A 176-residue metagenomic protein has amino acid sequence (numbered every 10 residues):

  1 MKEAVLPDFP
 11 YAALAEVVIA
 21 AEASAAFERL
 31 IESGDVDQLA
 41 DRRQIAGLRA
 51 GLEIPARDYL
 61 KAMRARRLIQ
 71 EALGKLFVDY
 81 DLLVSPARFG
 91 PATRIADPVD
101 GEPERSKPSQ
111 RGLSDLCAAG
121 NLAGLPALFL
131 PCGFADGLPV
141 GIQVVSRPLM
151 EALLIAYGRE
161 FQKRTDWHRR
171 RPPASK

Functional and structural regions predicted by a protein language model:
M1-P7: Acidic-enriched catalytic cores of C-N bond-cleaving enzymes acting on peptides and small amides
Y11, P91-R94, D136-L138, L149: Flexible loop/turn segments at secondary-structure boundaries
L14-A15, A21, K61, A92-S114: Short, surface-exposed loop/helix-turn segments at secondary-structure junctions that function as lids/hinges flanking
V18-G74, G90, P126-P139: Short helix-loop capping/hinge segments that flank enzyme active sites or metal/cofactor-binding pockets
L60-M63, E71-G74, D79, N121-K176: Structural helix-boundary/capping segments
A87: Glycine-rich, N-terminal phosphate-binding loop of Rossmann-like dinucleotide-binding domains
R105-P131: Small-aliphatic-rich amphipathic alpha-helix that forms the alpha element of a beta-alpha
